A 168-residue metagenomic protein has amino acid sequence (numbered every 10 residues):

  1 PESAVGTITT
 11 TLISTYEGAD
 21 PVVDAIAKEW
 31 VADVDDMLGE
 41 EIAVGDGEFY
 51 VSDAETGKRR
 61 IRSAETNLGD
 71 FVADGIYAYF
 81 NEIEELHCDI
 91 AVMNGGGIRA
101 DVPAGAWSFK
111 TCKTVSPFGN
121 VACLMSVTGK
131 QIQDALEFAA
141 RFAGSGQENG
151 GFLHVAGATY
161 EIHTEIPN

Functional and structural regions predicted by a protein language model:
P1-E40, A143-G151: Active-site-adjacent helix-turn-beta-strand microarchitecture at beta-sheet edges that either contains or buttresses
G6-T11, R62, Y77, Q133-A135: Mature, Sec-exported extracytoplasmic domains of Gram-positive
T7, T15, D33-M37, E41 (+4 more regions): Residue-level preference for alpha-helix termini and adjacent loops
Y16, D20-V23, A27, E65-A73 (+2 more regions): Generic structural signal for well-ordered, non-membrane alpha-helical segments in soluble metabolic enzymes
I42-R60: Acidic/histidine-rich, surface-exposed loop or edge segments in extracytoplasmic proteins
G57-T66, N120-C123: Second-shell loop/turn segments in exported
F71-N168: Feature captures C-terminal
